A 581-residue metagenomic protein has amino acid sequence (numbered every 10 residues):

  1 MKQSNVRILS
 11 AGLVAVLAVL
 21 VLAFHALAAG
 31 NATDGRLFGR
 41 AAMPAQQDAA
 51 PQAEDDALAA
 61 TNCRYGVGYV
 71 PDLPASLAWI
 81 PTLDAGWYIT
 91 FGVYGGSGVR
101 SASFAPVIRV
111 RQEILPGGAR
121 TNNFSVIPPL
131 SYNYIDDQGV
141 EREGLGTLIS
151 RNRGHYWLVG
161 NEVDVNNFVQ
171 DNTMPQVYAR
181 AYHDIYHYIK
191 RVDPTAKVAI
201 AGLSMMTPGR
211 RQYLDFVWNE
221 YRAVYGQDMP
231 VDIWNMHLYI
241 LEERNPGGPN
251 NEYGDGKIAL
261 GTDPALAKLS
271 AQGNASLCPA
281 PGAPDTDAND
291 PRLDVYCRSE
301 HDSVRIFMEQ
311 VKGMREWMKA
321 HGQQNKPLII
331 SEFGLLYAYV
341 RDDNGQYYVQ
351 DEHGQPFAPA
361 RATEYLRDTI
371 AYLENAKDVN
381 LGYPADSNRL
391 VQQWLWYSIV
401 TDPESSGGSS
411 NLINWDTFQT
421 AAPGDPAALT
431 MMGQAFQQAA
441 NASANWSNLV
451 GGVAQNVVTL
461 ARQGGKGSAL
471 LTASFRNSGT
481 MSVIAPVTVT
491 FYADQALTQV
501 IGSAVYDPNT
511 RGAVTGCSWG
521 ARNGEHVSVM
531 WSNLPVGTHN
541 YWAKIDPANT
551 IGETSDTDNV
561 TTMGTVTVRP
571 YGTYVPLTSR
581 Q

Functional and structural regions predicted by a protein language model:
G12-H25: Bacterial N-terminal signal peptides
A23-A41: Sec-dependent signal peptide cleavage junction
F38-Y94, I108, P576: Boundary/entry segment of secreted carbohydrate-active catalytic domains
Y65-Y69, W87-T90, F104-I108, W157-V159 (+4 more regions): Hydrophobic faces of well-ordered beta-strands that scaffold small-molecule active sites in alpha/beta enzyme cores
L73-A75, I114-Q310, A320-N325, F333 (+2 more regions): Active-site cleft segment of glycoside hydrolase catalytic domains centered on the general acid/base Glu
G86-W87, G98-Q112, G118-V126: Active-site regions of enzymes building and remodeling cell-envelope glycoconjugates
S103-P116, N344-R361, Y365, Y372-V453 (+1 more regions): Aromatic-rich peripheral "rim/lid" segments of glycoside hydrolase catalytic domains that contact and position glycan
A440-Q581: Extracellular/luminal regions of secreted and cell-surface proteins that mediate adhesion/ECM remodeling
